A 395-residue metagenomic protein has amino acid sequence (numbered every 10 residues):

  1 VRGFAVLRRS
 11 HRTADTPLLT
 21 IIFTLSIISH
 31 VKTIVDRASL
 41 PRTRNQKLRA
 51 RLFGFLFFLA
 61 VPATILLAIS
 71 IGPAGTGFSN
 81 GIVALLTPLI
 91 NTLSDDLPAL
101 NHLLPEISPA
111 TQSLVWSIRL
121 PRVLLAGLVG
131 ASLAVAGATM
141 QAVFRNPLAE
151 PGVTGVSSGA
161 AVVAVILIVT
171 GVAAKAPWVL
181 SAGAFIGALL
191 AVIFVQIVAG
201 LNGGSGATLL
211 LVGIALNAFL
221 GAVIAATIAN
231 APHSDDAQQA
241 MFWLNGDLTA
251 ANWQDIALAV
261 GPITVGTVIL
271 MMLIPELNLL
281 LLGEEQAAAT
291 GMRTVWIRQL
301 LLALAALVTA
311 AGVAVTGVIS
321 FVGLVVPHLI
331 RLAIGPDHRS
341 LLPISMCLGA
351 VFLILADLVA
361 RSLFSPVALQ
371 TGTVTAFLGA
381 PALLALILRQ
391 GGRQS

Functional and structural regions predicted by a protein language model:
R9-L18: Short, low-complexity intrinsically disordered segments enriched in A/P/G/S/L with frequent Arg, especially at protein
I21-S395: Alpha-helical transmembrane segments in inner-membrane proteins
